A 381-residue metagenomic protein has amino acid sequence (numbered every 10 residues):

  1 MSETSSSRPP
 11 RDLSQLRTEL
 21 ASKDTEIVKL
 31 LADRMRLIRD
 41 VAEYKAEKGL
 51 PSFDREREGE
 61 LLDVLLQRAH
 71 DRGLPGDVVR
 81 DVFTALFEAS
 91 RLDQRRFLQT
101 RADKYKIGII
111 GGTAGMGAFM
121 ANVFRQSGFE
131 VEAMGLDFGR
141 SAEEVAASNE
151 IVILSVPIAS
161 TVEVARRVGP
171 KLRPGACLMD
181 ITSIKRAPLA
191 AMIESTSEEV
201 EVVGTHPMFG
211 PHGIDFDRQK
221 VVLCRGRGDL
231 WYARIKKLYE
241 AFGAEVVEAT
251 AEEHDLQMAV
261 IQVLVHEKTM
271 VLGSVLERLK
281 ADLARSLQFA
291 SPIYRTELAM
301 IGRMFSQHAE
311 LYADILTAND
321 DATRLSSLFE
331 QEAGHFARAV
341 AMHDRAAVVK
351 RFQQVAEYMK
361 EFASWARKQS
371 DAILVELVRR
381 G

Functional and structural regions predicted by a protein language model:
S2-Y105, N122, Q126: Extended, charge-rich alpha-helical interface modules
G108-G112: Conserved N-terminal Rossmann-fold NAD(P)-binding element of oxidoreductases
G115-M116: Hydrophobic/small residue at the entry helix of a nucleotide-binding pocket
V131-E144: Adenosine-cofactor binding site in Rossmann-like domains, unifying the SAM/SAH pocket of S-adenosylmethionine-dependent
E143-S195: Rossmann-fold NAD(P) dinucleotide-binding segment
K185, M192-E245, A249-A251, D255-M258: Rossmann-fold dinucleotide-binding core
Q219, H254-L283, L287-S306: Active-site-proximal catalytic alpha-helix in oxidoreductases
L287-F362: Interdomain hinge/lid region at the active-site interface of Rossmann-like NAD(P)-dependent oxidoreductases
